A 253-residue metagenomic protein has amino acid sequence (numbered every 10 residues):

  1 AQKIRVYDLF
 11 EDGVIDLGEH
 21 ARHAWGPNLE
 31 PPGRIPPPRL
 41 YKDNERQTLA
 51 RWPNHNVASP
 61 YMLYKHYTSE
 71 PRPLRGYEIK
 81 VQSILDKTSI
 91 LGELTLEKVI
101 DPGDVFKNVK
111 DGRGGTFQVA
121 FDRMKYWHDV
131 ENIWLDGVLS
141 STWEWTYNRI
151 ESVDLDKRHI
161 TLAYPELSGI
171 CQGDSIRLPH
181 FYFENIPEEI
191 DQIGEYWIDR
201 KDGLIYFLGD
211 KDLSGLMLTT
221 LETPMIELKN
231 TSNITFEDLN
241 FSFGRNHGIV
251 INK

Functional and structural regions predicted by a protein language model:
A1-N252: Extracellular polysaccharide-degrading/modifying enzymes targeting complex plant/algal/animal polysaccharides
